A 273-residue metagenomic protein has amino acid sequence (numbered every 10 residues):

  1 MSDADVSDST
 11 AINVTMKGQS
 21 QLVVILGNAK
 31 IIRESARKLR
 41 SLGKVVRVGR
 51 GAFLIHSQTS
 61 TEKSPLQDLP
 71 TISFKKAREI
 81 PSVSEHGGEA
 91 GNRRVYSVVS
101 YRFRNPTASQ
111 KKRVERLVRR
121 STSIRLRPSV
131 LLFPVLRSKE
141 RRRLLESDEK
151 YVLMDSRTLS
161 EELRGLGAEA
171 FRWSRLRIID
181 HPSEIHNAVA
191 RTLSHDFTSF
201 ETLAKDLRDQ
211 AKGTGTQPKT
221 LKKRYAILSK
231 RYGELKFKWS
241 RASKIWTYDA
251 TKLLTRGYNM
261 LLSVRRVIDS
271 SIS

Functional and structural regions predicted by a protein language model:
S2-N13, K44, V48-L54: N-terminal extension/subdomain marker
T10-K30, R93-F103: Short glycine-/aliphatic-rich beta-strand segments at the starts of folded cytosolic domains
V14-M16, E34, Y248: Polybasic/polar functional segments that serve as interface/processing modules
I25-L42, S109-L117: Short amphipathic alpha-helix segments
S41-A90, R120, I124-F197: Short, intrinsically disordered low-complexity segments
V98-S123: Feature captures eukaryotic membrane-trafficking machinery centered on endolysosomal pathways and lysosome-related
E161, G165-G167, D209-S273: C-terminal, charge/polar-rich interaction regions
P182, H195-Q217: A conserved mid-domain beta-alpha-beta active-site/ligand-binding segment of alpha/beta enzyme cores
